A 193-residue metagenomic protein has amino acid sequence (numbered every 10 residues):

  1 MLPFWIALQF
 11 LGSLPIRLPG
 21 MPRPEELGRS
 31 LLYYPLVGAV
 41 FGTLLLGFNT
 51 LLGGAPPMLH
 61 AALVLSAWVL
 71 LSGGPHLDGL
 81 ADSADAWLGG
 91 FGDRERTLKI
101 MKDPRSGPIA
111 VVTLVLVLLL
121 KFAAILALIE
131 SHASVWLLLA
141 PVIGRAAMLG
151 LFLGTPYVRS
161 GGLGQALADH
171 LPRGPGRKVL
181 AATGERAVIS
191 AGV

Functional and structural regions predicted by a protein language model:
M1-G73, G89-L98, P104-V193: Hydrophobic alpha-helical transmembrane segments
G73-G79: Replace "His-x-His-based motif
